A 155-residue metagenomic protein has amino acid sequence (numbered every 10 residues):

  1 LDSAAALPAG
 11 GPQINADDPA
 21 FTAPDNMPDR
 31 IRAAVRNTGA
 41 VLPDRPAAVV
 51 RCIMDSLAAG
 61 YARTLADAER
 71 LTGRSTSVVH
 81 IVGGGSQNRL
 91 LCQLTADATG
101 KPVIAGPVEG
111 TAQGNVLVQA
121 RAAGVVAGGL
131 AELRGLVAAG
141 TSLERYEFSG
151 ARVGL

Functional and structural regions predicted by a protein language model:
L1-V78, Q87-T111, L117-A151: Active-site core segments that coordinate phosphate-bearing ligands/cofactors across diverse enzyme families
G84: Glycine-rich Rossmann-fold phosphate-binding loop(s) that bind the pyrophosphate of adenine dinucleotide cofactors
G154-L155: Carbohydrate-active enzyme catalytic cores, enriched for enzymes that act on polyanionic acidic polysaccharides
